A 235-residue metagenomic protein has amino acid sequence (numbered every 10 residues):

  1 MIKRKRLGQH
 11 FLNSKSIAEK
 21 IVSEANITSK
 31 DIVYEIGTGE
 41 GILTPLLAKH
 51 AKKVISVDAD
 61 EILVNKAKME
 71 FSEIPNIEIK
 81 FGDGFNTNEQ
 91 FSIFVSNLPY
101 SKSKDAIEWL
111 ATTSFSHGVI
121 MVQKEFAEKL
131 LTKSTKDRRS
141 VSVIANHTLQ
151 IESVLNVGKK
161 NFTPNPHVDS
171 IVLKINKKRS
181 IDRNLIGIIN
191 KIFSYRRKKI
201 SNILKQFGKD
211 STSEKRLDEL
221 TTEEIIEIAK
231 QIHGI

Functional and structural regions predicted by a protein language model:
M1-I188, E227-I235: Catalytic cores of RNA-modifying enzymes
H167, Y195-R197, N202-I235: Conserved Class I S-adenosyl-L-methionine
I188-K191, Y195: A non-catalytic, amphipathic alpha-helix used as a structural packing/dimerization or gating element in enzyme scaffolds
